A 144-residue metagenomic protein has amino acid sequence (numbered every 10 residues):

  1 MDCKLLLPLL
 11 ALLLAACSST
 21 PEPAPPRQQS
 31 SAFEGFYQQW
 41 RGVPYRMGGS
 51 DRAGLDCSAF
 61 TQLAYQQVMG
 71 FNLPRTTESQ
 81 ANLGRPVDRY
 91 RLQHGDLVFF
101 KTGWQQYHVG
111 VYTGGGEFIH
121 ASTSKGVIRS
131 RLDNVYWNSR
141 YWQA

Functional and structural regions predicted by a protein language model:
M1-L7: Bacterial N-terminal signal peptides that target proteins for export
A11-G35: Bacterial Sec signal peptide processing site at the extreme N-terminus
P23, F71-N134: ...with weaker cross-activation on analogous glycine-rich loops/strands in unrelated enzymes
F36-V43, L63-F71, K101: Structured segments of extracytoplasmic/periplasmic soluble domains in secreted or envelope-associated proteins
P44-R52: Second-shell loop/turn segments in exported
R52-Y65: Active-site nucleophilic cysteine motif
W137-A144: Glycine- and charge-enriched low-complexity intrinsically disordered segments
